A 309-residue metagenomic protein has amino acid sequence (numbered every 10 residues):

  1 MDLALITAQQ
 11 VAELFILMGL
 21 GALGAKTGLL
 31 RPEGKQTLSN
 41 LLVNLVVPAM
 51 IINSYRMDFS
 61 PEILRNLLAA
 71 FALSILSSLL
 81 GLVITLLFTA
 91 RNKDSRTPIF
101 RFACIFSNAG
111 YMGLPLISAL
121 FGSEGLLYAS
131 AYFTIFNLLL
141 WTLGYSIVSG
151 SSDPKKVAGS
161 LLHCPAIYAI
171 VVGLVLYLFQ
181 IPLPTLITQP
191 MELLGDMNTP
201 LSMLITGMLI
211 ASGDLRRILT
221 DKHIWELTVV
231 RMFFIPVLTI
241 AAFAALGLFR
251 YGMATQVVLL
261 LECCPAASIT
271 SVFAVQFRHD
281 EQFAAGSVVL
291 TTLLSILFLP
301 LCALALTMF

Functional and structural regions predicted by a protein language model:
M1-F309: Alpha-helical transmembrane segments of multi-pass small-molecule/ion transporters
